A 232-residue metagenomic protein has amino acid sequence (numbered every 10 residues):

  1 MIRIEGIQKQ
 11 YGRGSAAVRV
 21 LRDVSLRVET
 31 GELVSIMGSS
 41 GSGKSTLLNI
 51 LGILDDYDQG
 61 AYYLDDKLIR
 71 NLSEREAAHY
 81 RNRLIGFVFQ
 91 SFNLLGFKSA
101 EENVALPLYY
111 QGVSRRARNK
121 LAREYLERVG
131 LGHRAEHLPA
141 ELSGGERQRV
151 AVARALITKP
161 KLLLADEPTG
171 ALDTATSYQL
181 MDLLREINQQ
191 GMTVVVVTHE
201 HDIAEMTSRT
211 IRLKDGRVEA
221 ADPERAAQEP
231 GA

Functional and structural regions predicted by a protein language model:
M1-Q10, A220-A232: ABC-family P-loop ATPase nucleotide-binding domain
I2-L213: ABC family nucleotide-binding domain
T210-P223: H-loop (His-switch) and adjacent beta-strand-loop-beta switch element of ABC-type ATPase nucleotide-binding domains
